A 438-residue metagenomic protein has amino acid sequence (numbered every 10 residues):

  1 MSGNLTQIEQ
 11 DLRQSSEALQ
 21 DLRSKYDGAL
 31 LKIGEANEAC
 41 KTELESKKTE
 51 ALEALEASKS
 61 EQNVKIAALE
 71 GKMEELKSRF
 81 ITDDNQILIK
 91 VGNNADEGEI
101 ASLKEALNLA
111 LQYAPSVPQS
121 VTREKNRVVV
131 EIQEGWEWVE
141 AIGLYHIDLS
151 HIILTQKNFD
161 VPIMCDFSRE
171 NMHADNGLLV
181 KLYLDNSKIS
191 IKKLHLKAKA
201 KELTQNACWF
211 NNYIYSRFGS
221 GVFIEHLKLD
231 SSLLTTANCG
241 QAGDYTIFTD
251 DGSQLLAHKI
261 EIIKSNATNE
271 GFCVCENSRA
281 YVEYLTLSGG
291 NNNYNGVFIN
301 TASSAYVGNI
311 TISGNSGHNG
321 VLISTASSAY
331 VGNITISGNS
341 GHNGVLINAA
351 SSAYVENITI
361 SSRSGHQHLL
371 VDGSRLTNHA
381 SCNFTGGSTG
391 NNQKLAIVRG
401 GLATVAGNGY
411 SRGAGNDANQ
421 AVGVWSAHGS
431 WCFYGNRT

Functional and structural regions predicted by a protein language model:
M1-E75: Short, low-complexity N-terminal tether/leader segments at secretion or assembly junctions of large, surface-exposed
Q7, P162, F298, N309-T311 (+4 more regions): Generic short N-terminal amphipathic or hydrophobic helices
C40, A51, Q62-K65, D96 (+7 more regions): Cysteine-rich, disulfide-stabilized extracellular repeat modules
G71-Y113: Right-handed parallel beta-helix/beta-solenoid
T82-N85, V121-K125, H146-D148, Y183-D185 (+1 more regions): Flexible, charged surface loops at secondary-structure boundaries
A95, K104-E105, P115-G177, L196: N-terminal extracellular ligand-recognition/capping segment immediately after the signal peptide
I142-H146, I163, H173-D185, E202-F218 (+10 more regions): Glycine-rich beta-solenoid repeat tracts in large extracellular/virion proteins
T155-K157, K188-A198, F218-N238, D251-N266 (+8 more regions): Right-handed parallel beta-helix
